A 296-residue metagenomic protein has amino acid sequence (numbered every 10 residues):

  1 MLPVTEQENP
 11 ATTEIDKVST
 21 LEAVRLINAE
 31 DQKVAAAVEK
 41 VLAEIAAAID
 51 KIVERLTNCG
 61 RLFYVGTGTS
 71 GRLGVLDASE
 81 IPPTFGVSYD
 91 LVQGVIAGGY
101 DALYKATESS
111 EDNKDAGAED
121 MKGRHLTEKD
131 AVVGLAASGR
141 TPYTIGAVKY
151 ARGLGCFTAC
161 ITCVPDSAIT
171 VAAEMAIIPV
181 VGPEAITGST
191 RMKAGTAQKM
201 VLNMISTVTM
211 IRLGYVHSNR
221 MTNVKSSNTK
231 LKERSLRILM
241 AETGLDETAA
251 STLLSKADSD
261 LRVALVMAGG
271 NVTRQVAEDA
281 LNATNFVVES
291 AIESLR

Functional and structural regions predicted by a protein language model:
M1-A37: Cofactor-/ligand-binding subdomain signature composed of acidic, glycine-rich, tryptophan-containing flexible loops
N28-V34, G94-K105, H217, D258: Gly-rich Lys/Arg/Thr-decorated short loops/hinges at beta-loop-alpha junctions or inter-strand turns that position
E30-K40, A106, A131-G134: Short, basic, glycine/proline-bearing loop/turn elements
K40-R55: A short, well-structured juxtamembrane/interface segment
T57-N58, G153: Residues at the C-terminal ends
F63, T67-M200, T207-L213: Glycine-rich phosphate-binding loops that contact phosphosugars or nucleotide phosphates
D130, T209-R296: Short, amphipathic alpha-helical interaction segments embedded in low-complexity terminal/linker regions of eukaryotic
